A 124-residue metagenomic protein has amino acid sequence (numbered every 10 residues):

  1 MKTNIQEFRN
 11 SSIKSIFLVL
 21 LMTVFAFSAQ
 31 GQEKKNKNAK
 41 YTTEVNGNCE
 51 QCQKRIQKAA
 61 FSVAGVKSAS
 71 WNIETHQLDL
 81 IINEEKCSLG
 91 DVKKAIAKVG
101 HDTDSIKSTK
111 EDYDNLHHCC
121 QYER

Functional and structural regions predicted by a protein language model:
M1-N36: Bacterial Sec-dependent N-terminal signal peptides
K35-G47: Short glycine-/aliphatic-rich beta-strand segments at the starts of folded cytosolic domains
N48-V63: Short amphipathic alpha-helix segments
I56-K58, D91-G100: Short amphipathic alpha-helices in soluble, non-transmembrane regions that often serve as interface/regulatory elements
A60-N72: Short acidic amphipathic segments
N83-L89: Helix N-cap motif at beta-to-alpha junctions
G100-D112: Conserved short beta-strand edge segments in small beta-sheet-based binding/regulatory domains
D114-R124: Short, low-order "capping/linker" segments at domain edges
